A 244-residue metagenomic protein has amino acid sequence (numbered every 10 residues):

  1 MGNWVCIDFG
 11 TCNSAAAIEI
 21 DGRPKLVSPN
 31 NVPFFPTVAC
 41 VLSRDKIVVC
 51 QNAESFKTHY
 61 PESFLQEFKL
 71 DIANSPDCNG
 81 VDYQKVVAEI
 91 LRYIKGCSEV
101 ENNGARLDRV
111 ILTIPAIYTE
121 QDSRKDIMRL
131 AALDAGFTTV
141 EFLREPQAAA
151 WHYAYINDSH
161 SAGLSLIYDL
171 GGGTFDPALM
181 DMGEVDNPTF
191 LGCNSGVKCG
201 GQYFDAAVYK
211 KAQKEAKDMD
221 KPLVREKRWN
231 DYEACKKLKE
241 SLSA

Functional and structural regions predicted by a protein language model:
M1-L26, I156-F190: Gly/Thr-rich phosphate-binding beta-strand-loop-beta motif of the actin/hexokinase/Hsp70
V5, F142, V197-K198: Short conserved micro-motifs on helix faces and helix-strand junctions that flank and scaffold key functional residues
F9-N13, E145-A148, G173-T174, C199-A206: Conserved A3 ("GATE") glycine/threonine-rich loop of ANL adenylate-forming enzymes
A16, D21-T138, R144, F204-A244: Phosphate-binding loop and its immediate beta->loop->alpha context in nucleotide/phosphate-handling enzymes
N102, M128-V140, R144-L166, F190: Hydrophobic, small-residue-rich alpha-helical packing segments that form membrane-like cores
H152-A154, M182-G183, E215-A216: Short regulatory "switch" loops immediately downstream of catalytic or recognition motifs within protein catalytic
